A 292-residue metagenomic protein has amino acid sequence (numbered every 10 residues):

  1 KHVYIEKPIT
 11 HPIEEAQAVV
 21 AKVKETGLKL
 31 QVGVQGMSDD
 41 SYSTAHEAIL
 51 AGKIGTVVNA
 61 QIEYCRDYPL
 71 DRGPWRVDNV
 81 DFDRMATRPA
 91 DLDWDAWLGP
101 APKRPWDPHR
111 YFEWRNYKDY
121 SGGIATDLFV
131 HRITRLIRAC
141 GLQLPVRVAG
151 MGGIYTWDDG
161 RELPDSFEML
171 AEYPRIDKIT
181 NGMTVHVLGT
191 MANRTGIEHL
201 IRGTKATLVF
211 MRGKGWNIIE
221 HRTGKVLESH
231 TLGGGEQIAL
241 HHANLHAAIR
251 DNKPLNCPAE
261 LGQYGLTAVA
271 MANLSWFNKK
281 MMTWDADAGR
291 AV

Functional and structural regions predicted by a protein language model:
K1-S38, G52, K279: Beta-strand-loop-alpha-helix segment that lines the small-molecule cofactor/substrate pocket of alpha/beta enzymes
I9-P12, A16, Q35-S41, E63-R66 (+1 more regions): Short, solvent-exposed turn/loop segments enriched in Gly/Ser/Thr/Pro and often Arg
T44, T56, Q61-W216, R222-E260 (+1 more regions): Contiguous beta-strand/loop segments that form the cofactor/metal-binding neighborhood of enzyme cores
A48-A51, R135: A generic secondary-structure signal
